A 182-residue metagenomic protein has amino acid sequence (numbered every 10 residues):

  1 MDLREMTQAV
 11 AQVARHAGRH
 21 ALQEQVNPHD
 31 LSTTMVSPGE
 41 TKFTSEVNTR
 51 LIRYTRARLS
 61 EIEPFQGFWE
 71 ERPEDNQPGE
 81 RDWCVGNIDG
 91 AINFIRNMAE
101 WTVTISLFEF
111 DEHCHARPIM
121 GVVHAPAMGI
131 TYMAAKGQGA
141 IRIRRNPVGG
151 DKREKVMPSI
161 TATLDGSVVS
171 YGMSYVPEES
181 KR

Functional and structural regions predicted by a protein language model:
M1-I88: N-terminal subdomain of lithium-sensitive/metallo-dependent phosphomonoesterases centered on the IMPase/IPPase/PAP
F43, E80-R81, I130, D165-V168: A generic secondary-structure signal marking the coil-to-beta-strand transition
E74-D75, F110, V176: Residue-level marker for beta-strand->alpha-helix junctions and adjacent short loops that shape enzyme
E74-D75, V123, P158-T161: Short secondary-structure boundary/capping segments
P78-R145: DPxDG-like acidic metal-binding loop motif
P147-S159: Short, surface-exposed loop motifs enriched in S/T, G, D/E and P with embedded aromatic residues
V156-R182: An extended, acidic
